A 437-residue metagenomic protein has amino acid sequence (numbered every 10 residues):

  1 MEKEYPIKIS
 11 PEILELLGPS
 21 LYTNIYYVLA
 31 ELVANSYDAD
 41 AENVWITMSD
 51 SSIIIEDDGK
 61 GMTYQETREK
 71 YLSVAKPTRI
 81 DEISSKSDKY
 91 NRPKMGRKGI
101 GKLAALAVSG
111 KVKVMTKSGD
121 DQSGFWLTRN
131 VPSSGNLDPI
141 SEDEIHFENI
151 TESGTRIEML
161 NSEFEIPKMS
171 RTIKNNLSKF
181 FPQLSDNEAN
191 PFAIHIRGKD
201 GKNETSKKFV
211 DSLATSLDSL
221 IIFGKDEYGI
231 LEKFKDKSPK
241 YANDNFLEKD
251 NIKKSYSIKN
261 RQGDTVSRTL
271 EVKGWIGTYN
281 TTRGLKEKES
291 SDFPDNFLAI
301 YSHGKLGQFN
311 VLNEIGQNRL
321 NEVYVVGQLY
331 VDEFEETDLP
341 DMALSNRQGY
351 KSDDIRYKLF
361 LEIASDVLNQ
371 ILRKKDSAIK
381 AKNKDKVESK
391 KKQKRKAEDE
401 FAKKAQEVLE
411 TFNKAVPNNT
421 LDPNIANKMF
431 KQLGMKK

Functional and structural regions predicted by a protein language model:
M1-K3, A242, L247-K437: Charged regulatory segments coupled to nucleotide-binding catalytic modules in large multidomain enzymes
M1-N161, E410-K414, D422-G434: GHKL (Bergerat-fold) ATPase N-terminal catalytic module, capturing the glycine-rich phosphate-binding loop and acidic
N24, V28, T63, E165-N176 (+2 more regions): Short amphipathic alpha-helical segments
W45-T47, D88, Q122-F125, N190-I196 (+1 more regions): Short, glycine/acidic-rich hinge or "gate" loops at secondary-structure transitions that mediate conformational
D50, D120, G198-D200, H303-G304: Residue-level detection of beta-strand-connecting loop/turn positions
V108-V112, S153-T155, A189-N190, D295-F297 (+1 more regions): Short glycine-/polar-rich loops that comprise or flank the Walker A/P-loop and associated switch/sensor motifs
K111-V114, G124-F125, A189-D200, I222 (+1 more regions): Short polybasic amphipathic segments
T151-S290: Glycine/threonine-rich ATP-lid/beta-loop region of ATP-binding domains
